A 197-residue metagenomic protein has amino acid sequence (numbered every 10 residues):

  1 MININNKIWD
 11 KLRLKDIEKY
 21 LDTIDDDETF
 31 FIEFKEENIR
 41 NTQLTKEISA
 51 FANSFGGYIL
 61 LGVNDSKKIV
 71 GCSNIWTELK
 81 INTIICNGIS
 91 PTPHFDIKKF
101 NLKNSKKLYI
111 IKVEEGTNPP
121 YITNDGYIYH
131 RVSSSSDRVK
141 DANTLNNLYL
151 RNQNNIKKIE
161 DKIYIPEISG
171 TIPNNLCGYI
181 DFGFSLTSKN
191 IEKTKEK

Functional and structural regions predicted by a protein language model:
M1-I59, N64-K68, N147-K197: Bergerat-fold GHKL/Histidine-kinase-like ATPase
D16-K19, K80, I84, T144: Exposed alpha-helical structural elements
E36, K112, V132: Pocket-edge structural micro-motifs
N38, N74-I75, V139-A142: Generic detection of long, well-ordered alpha-helical segments
I48, K67-I128: Divalent-cation
F51-F55, K80-I81, I128-S133, Y149: Short, low-complexity, polar/charged sequence segments that are solvent-exposed and flexible
N101-N104, K140-Y149: Short proline/glycine- and acidic-rich turn/helix-capping motifs at secondary-structure junctions
Y121-A142: Segments surrounding the PLD/"HKD" phosphodiesterase catalytic module and close analogs
